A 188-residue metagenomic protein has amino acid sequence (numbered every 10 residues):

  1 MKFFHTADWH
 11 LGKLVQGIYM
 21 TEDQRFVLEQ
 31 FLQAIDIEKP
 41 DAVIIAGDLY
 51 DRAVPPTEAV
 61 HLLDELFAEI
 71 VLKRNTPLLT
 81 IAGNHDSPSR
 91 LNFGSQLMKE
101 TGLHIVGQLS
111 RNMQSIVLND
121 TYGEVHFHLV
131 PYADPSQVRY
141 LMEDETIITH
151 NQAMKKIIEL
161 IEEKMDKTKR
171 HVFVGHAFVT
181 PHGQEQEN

Functional and structural regions predicted by a protein language model:
M1-A68, N75, F173: N-terminal active-site segment of His-dependent metallophosphoesterases
Q30-F31, I70-V71, V106, D144: Short, charged/polar low-complexity linear motifs in solvent-exposed/disordered segments
I35-D36, V71, E162-D166: N-terminal cationic-hydrophobic initiation segments that often serve targeting/anchoring roles
D41, L78, N84: Active-site-proximal cofactor/substrate-binding loop regions of enzyme domains
A46-D48, I81-N84: Glycine-rich beta-strand-to-loop/alpha-helix junction loops that act as flexible
V71-L72, K99: Anion (oxyanion) recognition and catalysis
L72-L78, K169: A short helix->loop->beta-strand "cap" motif at the edges of active sites that frequently abuts
A82, D86-N188: His/Asp/Glu-rich metal-coordinating catalytic cores of metallo-dependent phosphodiesterases/hydrolases acting on
